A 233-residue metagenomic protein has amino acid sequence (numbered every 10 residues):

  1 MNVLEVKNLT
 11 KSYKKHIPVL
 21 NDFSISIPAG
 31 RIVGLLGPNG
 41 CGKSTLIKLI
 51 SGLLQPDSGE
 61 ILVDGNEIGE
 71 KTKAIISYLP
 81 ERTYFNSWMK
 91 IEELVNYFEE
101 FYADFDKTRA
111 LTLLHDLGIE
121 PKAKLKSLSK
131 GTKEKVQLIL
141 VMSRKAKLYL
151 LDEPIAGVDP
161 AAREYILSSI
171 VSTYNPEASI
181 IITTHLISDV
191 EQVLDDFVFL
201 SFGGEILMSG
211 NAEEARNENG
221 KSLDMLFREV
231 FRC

Functional and structural regions predicted by a protein language model:
M1-V6, T10-D22, A29: A short, flexible loop at the N-terminus of ABC-type nucleotide-binding domains that lies
P38-G42: Walker A (P-loop) phosphate-binding loop of ABC-type ATPase nucleotide-binding domains
S51: Helix-to-loop junction immediately C-terminal to a conserved catalytic motif
G59-T72: Conserved ABC transporter NBD signature motif
E81-V136: ABC-family P-loop ATPase nucleotide-binding domains
Y149-E153: Catalytic Walker B motif of ABC-type/P-loop ATPase nucleotide-binding domains
P160-A162: Helix N-cap at the start of a conserved alpha-helix in ABC-type nucleotide-binding domains
F197-N211: H-loop (His-switch) and adjacent beta-strand-loop-beta switch element of ABC-type ATPase nucleotide-binding domains
